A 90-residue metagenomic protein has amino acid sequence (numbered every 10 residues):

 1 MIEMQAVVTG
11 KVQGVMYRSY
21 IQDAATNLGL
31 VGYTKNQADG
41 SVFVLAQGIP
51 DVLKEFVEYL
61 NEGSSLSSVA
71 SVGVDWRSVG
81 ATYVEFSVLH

Functional and structural regions predicted by a protein language model:
M1-H90: Intrinsically disordered, low-complexity, mixed-charge
